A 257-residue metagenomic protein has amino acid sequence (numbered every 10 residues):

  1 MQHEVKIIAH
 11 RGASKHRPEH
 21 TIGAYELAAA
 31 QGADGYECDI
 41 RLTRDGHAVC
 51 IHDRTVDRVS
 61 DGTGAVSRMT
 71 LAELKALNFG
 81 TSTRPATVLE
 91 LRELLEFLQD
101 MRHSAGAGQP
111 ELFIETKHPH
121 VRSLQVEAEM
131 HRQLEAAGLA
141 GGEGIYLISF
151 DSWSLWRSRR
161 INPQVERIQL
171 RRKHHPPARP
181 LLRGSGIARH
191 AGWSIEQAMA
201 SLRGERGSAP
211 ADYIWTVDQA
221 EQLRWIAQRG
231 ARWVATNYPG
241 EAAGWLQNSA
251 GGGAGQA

Functional and structural regions predicted by a protein language model:
M1-A9: N-terminal amphipathic alpha-helix/helix-capping segment at the start of soluble metabolic enzymes
I8, Y36-E37, C50, F113 (+5 more regions): Conserved beta-strand positions in the central sheet of alpha/beta enzyme cores
H10, A28, D39, L74 (+7 more regions): Conserved, mostly hydrophobic/aromatic
G12, R41, D45, D53-R54 (+6 more regions): Active-site beta-loop-alpha junctions enriched in small/polar residues
A24-L42, S185-H190: Catalytic domains of carbohydrate-active enzymes, especially glycoside hydrolases
T43-D45, S123-Q125, S152-R157, E196-E205 (+1 more regions): Active-site-adjacent beta->alpha loops and helix N-cap segments on the catalytic face of soluble alpha/beta enzymes
H52-E166, I187-R189, W193: Metal-dependent phosphodiesterase/phospholipase catalytic core, i.e., the His/Asp/Glu-rich active-site region
L98, E166-A257: C-terminal active-site rim and adjoining tail of enzyme catalytic domains
